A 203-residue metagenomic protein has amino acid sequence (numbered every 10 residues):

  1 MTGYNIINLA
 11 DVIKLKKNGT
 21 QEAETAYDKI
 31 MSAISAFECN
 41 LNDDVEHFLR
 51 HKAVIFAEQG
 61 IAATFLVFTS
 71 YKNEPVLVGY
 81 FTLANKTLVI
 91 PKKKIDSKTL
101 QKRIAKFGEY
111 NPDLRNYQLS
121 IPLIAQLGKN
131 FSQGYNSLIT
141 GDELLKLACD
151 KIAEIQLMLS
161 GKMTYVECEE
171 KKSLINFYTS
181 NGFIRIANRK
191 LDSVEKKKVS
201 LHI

Functional and structural regions predicted by a protein language model:
M1-N136, D150-Y165, E169, I175-I203: Non-catalytic substrate-recognition and accessory regions of acyl/acetyltransferase enzymes
N136-A148: Glycine-rich acyl-CoA binding loop
L144, S173-L174: Conserved short alpha-helix immediately C-terminal to the canonical SAM/SAH-binding motif I of Rossmann-like
